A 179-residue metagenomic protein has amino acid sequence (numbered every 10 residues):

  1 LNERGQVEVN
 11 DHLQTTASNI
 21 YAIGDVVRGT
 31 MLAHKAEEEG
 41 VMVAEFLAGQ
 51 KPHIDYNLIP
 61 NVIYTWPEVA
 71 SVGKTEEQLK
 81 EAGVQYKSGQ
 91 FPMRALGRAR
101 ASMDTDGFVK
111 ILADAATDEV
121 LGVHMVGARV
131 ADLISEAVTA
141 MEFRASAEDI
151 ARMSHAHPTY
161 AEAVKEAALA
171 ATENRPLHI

Functional and structural regions predicted by a protein language model:
L1-L47, D132, A151: FAD-site-proximal beta/loop scaffold in flavoenzymes
Q6, P60, Q85: A residue-level signal for beta-strand positions that form part of recognition/binding surfaces within mature
Q14-T15, D55-Y56, S102-D104: Solvent-exposed alpha-helices and their adjacent loops that cap or buttress functional pockets in soluble metabolic
N19, I59-P60, L121: Short amphipathic alpha-helical segments
G29, H53, A95: Flexible, glycine-rich phosphate/dinucleotide-binding loops and adjacent beta-alpha linkers at cofactor/substrate
H34-N57, Q85, F143-A147: Internal hydrophobic alpha-helix adjacent to the cofactor/substrate pocket in enzyme cavities
A48, Y64-T75, K80-I179: Flexible, glycine-rich terminal cap/loop adjacent to redox cofactors in electron-transfer oxidoreductases
P52-E68: Flexible, acidic loop-helix segments that line cofactor/substrate-binding pockets
